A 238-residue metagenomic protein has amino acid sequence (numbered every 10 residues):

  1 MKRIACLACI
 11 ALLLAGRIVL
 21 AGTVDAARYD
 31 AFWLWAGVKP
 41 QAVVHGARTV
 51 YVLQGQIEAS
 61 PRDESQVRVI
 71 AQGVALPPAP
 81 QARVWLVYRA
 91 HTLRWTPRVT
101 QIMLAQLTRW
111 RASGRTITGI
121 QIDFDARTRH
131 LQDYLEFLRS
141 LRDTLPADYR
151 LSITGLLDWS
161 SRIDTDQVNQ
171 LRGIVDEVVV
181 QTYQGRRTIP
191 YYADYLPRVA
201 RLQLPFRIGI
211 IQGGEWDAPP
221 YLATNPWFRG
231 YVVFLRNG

Functional and structural regions predicted by a protein language model:
M1-I4: Positively charged n-region of N-terminal signal peptides that target proteins for export
C6, I10, G16-G238: Secreted glycan hydrolases and related glycan-binding modules that recognize and/or cleave
